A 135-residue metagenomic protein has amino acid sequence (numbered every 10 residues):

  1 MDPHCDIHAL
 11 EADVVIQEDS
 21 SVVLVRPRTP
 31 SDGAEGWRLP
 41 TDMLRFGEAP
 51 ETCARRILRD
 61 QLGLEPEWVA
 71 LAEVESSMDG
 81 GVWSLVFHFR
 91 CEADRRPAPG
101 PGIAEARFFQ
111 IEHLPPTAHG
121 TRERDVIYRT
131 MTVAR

Functional and structural regions predicted by a protein language model:
M1-V23, M43, V74: Conserved N-terminal beta-strand and adjoining loop/helix that marks the start of the Nudix/MutT-like hydrolase domain
L10-A12, S20, W83-F87, A104: Change "...and in nucleic-acid phosphodiester-cleaving endonucleases..." to "...and in nucleic-acid processing enzymes
E18, E75-A98: Active-site-adjacent beta-strand/loop module that shapes the phosphate/pyrophosphate-binding cleft
E18-Q61: Conserved Nudix-box catalytic region and its N-terminal flanking loop in Nudix hydrolases and closely related
V23, S31-D32, M78-G80, P115: Flexible, glycine-rich phosphate/dinucleotide-binding loops and adjacent beta-alpha linkers at cofactor/substrate
L64-E73: A short coil-to-beta-strand element that immediately follows conserved catalytic motifs
H88, A98-A134: NUDIX/MutT-family hydrolases
